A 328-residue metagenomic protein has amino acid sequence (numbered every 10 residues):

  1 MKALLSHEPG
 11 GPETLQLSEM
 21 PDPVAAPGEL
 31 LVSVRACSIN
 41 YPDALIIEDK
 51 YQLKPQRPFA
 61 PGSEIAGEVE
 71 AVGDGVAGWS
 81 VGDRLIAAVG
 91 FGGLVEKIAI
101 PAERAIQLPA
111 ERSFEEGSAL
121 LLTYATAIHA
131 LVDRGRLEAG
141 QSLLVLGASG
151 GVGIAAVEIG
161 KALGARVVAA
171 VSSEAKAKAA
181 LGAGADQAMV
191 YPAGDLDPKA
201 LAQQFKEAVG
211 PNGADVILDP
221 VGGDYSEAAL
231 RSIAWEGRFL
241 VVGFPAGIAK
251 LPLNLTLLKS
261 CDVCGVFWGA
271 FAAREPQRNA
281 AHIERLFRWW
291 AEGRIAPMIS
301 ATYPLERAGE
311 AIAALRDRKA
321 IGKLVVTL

Functional and structural regions predicted by a protein language model:
P21-S38, K50-G92: Glycine-rich beta-strand-centered segment in the early N-terminal region that forms part of a ligand/cofactor-binding
L45, G78, R84-G147: NAD(P)H dinucleotide-binding glycine-rich loop of Rossmann-like/cofactor-binding domains, especially the beta1-alpha1
R84, S142, R166, G237-R238 (+1 more regions): Short glycine-centered segments of the SAM/dcSAM-binding site in methyltransferase folds
V145, K161-Y225, Q277-A281: Adenosine-nucleotide cofactor-binding segment
A148, V221, F244: NAD(P)H cofactor-binding loop motif with strongest signal on the N-terminal glycine-rich segment
S149, V157: N-terminal Rossmann NAD(P)H-binding glycine-rich loop of SDR-like oxidoreductase domains
I154: Residues forming the Rossmann-fold NAD(P)(H) cofactor-binding site
V171, D224-I295, A320, L328: Glycine-rich phosphate-binding loop and adjacent beta-alpha segment of Rossmann(oid) nucleotide-cofactor-binding
